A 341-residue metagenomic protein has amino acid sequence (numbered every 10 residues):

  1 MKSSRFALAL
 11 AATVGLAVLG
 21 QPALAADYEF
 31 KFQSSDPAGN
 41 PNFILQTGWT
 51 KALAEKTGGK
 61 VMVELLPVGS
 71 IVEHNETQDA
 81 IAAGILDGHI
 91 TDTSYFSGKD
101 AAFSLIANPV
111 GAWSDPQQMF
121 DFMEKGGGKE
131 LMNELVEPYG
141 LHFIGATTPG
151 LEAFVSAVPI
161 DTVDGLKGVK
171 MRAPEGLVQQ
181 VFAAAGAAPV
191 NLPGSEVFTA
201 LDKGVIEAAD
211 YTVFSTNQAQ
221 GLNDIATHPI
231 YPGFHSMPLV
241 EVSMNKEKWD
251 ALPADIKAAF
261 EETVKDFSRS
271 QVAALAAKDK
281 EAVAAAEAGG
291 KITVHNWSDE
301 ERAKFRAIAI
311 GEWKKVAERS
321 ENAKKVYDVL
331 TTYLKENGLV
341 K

Functional and structural regions predicted by a protein language model:
M1-L24: Gram-negative bacterial Sec-dependent N-terminal signal peptides
G15, A26-Q118, G127-K341: N-terminal secretory/targeting leader peptides
